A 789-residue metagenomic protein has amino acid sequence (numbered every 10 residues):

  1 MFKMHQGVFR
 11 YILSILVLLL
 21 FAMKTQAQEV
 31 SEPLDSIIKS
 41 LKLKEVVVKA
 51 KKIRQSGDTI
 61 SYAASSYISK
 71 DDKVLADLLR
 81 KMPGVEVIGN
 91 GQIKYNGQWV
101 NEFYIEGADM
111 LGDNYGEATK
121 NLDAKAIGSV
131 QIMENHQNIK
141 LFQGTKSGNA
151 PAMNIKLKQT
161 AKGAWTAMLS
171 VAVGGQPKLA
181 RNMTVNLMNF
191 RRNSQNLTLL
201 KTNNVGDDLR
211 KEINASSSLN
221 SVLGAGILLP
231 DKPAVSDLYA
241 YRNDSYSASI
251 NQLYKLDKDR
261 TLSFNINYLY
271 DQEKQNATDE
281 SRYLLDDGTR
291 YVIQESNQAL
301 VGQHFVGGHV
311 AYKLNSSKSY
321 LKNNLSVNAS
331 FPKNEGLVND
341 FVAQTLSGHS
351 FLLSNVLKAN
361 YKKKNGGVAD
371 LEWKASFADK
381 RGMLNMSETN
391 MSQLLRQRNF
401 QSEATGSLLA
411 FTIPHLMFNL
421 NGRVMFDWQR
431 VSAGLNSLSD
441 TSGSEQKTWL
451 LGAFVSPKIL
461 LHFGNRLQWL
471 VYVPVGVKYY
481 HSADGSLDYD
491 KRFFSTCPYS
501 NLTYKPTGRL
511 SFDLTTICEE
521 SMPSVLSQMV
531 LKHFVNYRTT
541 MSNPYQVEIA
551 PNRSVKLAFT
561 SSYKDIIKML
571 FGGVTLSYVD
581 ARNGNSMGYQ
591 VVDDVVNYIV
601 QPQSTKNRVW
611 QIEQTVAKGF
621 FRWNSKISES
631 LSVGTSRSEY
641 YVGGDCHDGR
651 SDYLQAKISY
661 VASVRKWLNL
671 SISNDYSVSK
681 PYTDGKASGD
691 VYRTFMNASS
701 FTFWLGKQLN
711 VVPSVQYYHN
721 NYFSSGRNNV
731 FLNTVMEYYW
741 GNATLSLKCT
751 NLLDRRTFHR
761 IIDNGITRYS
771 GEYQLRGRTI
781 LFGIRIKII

Functional and structural regions predicted by a protein language model:
F2-L13: Bacterial N-terminal signal peptides that target proteins for export
V17-T25: Hydrophobic h-region of N-terminal signal peptides that target proteins for export in Gram-negative bacteria
A27-E45, A50-P332, Q344-K374, S407-L420 (+12 more regions): Membrane-proximal, glycine/serine-rich, low-complexity loop/turn segments characteristic of large bacterial
Q143-T145, L200, L209-A215, Q275-Y291 (+13 more regions): Outer-membrane beta-barrel translocator domains and adjoining extracellular loop/strand segments of Gram-negative
A164-G175, N196, L200, V475-Y479 (+6 more regions): Transmembrane beta-strand segments that form the barrel wall of outer-membrane beta-barrel proteins
A240-R242, Q298-H304, V342-F351, N390-F400 (+9 more regions): Replace "Gram-negative outer membrane beta-barrel proteins" with "bacterial and organellar outer membrane beta-barrel
L253-D271, L300-N339, A343-G485, S495-P498 (+5 more regions): Face-selective signature of the C-terminal outer-membrane beta-barrel domain
Q655-V678, K686, D690-I789: Conserved C-terminal beta-signal and adjacent last beta-strands/turns of outer-membrane beta-barrel proteins
